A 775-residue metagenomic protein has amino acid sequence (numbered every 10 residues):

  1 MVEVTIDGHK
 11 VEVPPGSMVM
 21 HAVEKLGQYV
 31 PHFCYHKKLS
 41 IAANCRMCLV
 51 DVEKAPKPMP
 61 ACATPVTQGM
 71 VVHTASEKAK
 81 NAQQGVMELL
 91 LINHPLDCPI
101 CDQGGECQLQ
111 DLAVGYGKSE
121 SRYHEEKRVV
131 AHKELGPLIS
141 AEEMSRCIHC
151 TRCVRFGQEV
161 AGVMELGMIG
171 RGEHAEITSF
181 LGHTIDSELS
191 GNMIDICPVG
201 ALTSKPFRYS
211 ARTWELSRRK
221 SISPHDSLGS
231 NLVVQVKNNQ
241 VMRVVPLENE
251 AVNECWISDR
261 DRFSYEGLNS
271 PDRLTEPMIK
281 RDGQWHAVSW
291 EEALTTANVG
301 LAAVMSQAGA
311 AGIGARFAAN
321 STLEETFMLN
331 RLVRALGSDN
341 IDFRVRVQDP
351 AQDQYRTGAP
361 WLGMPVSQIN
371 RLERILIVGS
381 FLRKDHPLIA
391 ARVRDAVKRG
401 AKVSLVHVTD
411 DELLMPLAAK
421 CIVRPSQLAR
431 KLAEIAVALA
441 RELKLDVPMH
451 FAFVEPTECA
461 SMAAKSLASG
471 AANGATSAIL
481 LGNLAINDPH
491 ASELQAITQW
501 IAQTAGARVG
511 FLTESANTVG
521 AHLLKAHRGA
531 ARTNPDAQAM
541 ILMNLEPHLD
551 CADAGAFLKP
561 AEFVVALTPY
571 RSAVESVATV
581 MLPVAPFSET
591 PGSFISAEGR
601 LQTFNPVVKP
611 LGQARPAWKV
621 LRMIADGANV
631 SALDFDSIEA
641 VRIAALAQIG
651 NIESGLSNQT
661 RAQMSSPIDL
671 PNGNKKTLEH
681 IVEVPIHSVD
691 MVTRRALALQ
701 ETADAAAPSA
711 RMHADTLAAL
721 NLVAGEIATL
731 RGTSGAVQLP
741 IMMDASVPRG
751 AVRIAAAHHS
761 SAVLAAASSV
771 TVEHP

Functional and structural regions predicted by a protein language model:
M1-E24, H36, D51-A55, C62 (+7 more regions): N-terminal export/assembly segments and adjacent metallocofactor-ligating motifs of anaerobic energy-metabolism
V30, Y35, G312, N330 (+7 more regions): A cross-kingdom feature strongest in bacterial/archaeal respiratory oxidoreductases
I41-R46: A short, glycine/Asx- and small/polar-enriched loop/turn that sits immediately N-terminal to a beta-strand
S204-F207, A308-I313, L445-H450, R508-L512 (+1 more regions): Flexible, glycine/charged-enriched surface loops at secondary-structure junctions
L294, A418-P535, I649: Active-site phosphate/pyrophosphate-binding segments
G312-F317, T476-G482, A539-N544: Periplasmic-binding protein-like
S338-A351, G400-D410, T504-G520, F563-V574 (+1 more regions): A generic structural motif
V408-T409, M415-P448, A491, T504 (+3 more regions): Short alpha-helices
